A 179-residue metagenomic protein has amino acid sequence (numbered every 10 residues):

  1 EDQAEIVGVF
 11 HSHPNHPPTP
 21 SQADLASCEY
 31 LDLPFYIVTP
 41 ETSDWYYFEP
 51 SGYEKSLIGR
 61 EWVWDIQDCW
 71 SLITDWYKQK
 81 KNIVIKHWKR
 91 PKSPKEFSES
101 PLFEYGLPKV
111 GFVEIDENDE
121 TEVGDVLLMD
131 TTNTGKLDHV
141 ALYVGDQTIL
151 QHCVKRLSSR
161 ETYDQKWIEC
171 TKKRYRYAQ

Functional and structural regions predicted by a protein language model:
E1-D24, C28: Short HxH-centered metal-ligating active-site micro-motif
V9, F35-I37, R174: Conserved beta-strand scaffold positions in the cores of enzyme catalytic domains, especially in NTP/NDP-utilizing
Y30-E54: Divalent-metal-activated hydrolytic enzyme cores
G52-W62: Short, flexible active-site loops
V63-K80: Active-site nucleophilic cysteine motif
N82-K95: Short acidic alpha-helical/loop segments enriched in Asp/Glu that coordinate divalent cations
K92-S158: ...with weaker cross-activation on analogous glycine-rich loops/strands in unrelated enzymes
E161-Q179: Glycine- and charge-enriched low-complexity intrinsically disordered segments
